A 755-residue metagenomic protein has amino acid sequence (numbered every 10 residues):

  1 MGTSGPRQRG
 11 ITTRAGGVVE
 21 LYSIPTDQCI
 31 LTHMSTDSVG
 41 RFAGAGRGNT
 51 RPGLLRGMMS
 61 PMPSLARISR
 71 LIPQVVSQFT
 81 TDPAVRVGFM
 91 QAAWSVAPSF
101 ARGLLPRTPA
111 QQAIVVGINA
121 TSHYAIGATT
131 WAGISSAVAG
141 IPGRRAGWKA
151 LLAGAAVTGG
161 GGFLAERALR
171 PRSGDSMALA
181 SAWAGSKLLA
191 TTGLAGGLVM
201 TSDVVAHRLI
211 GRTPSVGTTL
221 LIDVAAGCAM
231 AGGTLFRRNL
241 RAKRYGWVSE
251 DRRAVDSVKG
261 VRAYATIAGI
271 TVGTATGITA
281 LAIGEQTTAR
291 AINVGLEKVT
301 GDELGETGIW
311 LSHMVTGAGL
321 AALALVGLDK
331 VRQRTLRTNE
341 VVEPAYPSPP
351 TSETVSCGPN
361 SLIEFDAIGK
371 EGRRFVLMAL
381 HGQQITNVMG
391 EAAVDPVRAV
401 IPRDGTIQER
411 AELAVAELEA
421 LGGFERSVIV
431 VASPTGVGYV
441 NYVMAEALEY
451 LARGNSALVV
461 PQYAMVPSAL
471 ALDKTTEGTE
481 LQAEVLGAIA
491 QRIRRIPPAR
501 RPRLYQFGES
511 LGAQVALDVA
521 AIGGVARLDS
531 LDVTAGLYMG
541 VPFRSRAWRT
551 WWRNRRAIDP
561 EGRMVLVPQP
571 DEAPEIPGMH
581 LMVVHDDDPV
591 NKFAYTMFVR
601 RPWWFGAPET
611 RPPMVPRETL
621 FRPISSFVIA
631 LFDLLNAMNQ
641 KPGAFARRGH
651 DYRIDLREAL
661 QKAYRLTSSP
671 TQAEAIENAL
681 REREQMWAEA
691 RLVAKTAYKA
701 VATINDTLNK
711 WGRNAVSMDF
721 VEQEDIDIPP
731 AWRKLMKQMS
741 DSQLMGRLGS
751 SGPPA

Functional and structural regions predicted by a protein language model:
T3-G10, R14-V18, V39-P52: Compositionally biased, low-complexity flexible segments
S4, S23, S35-S38, S60: Serine residues within intrinsically disordered or low-complexity segments
R41-F42, G46-T80, A84-F89, S95: Intrinsically disordered, low-complexity N-proximal targeting/linker segments that flank membranes
S77-G140, R144-P502, I522-A755: C-terminal His-loop and adjacent cap/lid subdomain of alpha/beta-hydrolase
G508-A513: Gly/Ala-rich beta-loop-alpha elbow adjacent to hydrolase catalytic centers
